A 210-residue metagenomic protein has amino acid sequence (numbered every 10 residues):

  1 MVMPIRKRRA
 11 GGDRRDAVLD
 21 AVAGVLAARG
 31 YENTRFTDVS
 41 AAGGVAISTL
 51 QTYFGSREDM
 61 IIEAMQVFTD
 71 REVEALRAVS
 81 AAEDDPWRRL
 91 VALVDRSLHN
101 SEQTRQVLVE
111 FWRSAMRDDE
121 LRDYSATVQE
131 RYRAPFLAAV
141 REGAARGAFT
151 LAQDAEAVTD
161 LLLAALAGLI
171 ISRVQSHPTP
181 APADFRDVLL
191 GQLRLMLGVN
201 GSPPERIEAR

Functional and structural regions predicted by a protein language model:
M1-D13, G201-R210: N-terminal intrinsically disordered/low-complexity leader segments
A17, A21, V25-D59, E63: Helix-turn-helix
L19, V73, V91, R133-R141 (+4 more regions): An amphipathic alpha-helix signature
E63, E74-R105, A155-L162, R186 (+1 more regions): Hydrophobic alpha-helical connector segments
Q66-E72: Short, basic, alpha-helical segments at the C-terminal edge of helix-turn-helix-like DNA-binding modules
R89, N100-D123: Amphipathic alpha-helical segments used for helix-helix packing
Q103, Y124-R131, P135-A138: Short, solvent-exposed amphipathic helices
R122-A126, A144-L193, N200-R210: Hydrophobic/aromatic-rich alpha-helical bundle segments in the mid-to-C-terminal region
